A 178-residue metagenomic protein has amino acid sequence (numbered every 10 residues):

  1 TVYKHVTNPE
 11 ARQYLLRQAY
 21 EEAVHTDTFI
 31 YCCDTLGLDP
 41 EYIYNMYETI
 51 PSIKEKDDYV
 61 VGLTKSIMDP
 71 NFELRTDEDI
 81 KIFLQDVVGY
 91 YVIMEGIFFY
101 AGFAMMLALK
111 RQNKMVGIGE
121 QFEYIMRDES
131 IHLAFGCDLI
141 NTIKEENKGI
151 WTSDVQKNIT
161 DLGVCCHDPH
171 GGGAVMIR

Functional and structural regions predicted by a protein language model:
T1-R178: Non-heme di-metal
